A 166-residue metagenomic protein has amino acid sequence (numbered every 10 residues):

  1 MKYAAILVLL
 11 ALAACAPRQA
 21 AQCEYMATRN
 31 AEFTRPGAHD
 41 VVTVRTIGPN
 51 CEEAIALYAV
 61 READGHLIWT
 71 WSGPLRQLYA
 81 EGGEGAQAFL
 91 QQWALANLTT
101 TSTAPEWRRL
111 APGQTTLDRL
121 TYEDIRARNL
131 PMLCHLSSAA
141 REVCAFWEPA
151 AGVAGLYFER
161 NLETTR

Functional and structural regions predicted by a protein language model:
M1-A4: Positively charged n-region of N-terminal signal peptides that target proteins for export
L12-A14: C-terminal motif of bacterial Sec signal peptides marking the signal peptidase cleavage site
A16-R18: Bacterial signal peptide processing site
Q22-D40: Post-signal peptide N-terminal segment of mature Sec-exported envelope proteins
P36-P49, R128-H135: Short beta-strand elements that form the blades of beta-propeller/WD-repeat-like and other beta-sheet-rich scaffold
E52-A54, A59-R126: Mature extracytoplasmic domains of secretory-pathway proteins
L133-E159: Short, exposed beta-strand-loop hairpins at the edges of beta-sheets in extracellular/periplasmic proteins
T164-R166: Short, solvent-exposed mixed-charge patches
